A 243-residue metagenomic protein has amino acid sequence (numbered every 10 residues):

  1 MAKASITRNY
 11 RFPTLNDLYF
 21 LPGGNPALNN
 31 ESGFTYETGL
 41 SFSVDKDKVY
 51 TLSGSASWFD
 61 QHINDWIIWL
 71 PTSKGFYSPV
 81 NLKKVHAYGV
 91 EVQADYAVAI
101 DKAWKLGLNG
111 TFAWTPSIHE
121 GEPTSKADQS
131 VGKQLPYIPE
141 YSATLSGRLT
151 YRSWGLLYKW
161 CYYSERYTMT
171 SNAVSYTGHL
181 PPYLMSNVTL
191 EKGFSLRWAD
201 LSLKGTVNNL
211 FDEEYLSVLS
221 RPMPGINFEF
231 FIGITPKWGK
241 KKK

Functional and structural regions predicted by a protein language model:
M1, T7-I63, L70-I100, L135-Y141: Outer-membrane beta-barrel signature, preferentially recognizing the C-terminal barrel domain of Gram-negative
A4, L15, G147, K240-K243: Hydrophobic alpha-helical packing residues
A4, T38, A56, V92 (+6 more regions): Hydrophobic, well-ordered secondary-structure elements that form the walls of internal hydrophobic environments
F12, T115, L135-I138, L180-P181 (+1 more regions): Hydrophobic alpha-helix-in-membranes signature
T14-L21, D65-K74, H119-D128, K159-W160 (+2 more regions): Outer-membrane beta-barrel translocator domains and adjoining extracellular loop/strand segments of Gram-negative
Y50-H62, N81-T168, D200, F211 (+1 more regions): Gram-negative outer-membrane beta-barrel transporters
N64, Y162-S171, H179-P181, N187-K243: C-terminal beta-signal and adjacent terminal beta-strands/loops of Gram-negative outer-membrane beta-barrel proteins
